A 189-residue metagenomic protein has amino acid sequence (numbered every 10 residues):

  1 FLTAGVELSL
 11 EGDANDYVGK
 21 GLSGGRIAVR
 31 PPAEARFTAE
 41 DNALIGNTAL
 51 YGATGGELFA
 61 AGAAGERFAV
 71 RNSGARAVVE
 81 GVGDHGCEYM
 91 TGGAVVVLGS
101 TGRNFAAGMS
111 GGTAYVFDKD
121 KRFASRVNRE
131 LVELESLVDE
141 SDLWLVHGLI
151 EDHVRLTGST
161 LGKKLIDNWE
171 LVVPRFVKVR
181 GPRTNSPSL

Functional and structural regions predicted by a protein language model:
F1-L189: Long, distal/terminal scaffolding or interaction modules with repetitive or compositionally biased sequence
